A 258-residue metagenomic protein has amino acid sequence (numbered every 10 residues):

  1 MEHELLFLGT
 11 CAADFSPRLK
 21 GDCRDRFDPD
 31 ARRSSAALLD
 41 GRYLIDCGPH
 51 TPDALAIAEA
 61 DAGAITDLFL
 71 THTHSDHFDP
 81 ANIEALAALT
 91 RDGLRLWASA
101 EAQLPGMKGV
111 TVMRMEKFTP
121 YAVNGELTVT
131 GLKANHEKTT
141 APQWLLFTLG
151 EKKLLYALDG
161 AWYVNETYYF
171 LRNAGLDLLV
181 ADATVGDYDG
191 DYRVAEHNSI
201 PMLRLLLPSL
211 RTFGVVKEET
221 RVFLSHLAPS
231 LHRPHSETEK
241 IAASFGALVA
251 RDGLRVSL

Functional and structural regions predicted by a protein language model:
E2-A58, A141-L158: Conserved beta-strand hairpin/beta-sheet module of binuclear metal-dependent hydrolase folds, prominently
H3, I65-T66, G93-R95, K217-F223: Residue-level recognition of the N-termini of beta-strands and the immediately preceding loop/turn
L5, D46, L55, H72 (+5 more regions): Divalent metal-coordination and catalytic microenvironments
T10-C11, R42, P49-H50, T73 (+5 more regions): Active-site metal-binding loops of divalent metal-dependent hydrolases
R42, G48-W97, L176-L179: Active-site metal-binding motif and surrounding structural segment of the metallo-beta-lactamase
A56-E59, P120-G125, T167-R172: Short amphipathic alpha-helix with an adjacent loop that forms part of the alpha/beta core around
R91-G150, A247-V256: Metallo-beta-lactamase
W162-R255: Cap/insert and terminal regions of metallo-dependent hydrolase folds
